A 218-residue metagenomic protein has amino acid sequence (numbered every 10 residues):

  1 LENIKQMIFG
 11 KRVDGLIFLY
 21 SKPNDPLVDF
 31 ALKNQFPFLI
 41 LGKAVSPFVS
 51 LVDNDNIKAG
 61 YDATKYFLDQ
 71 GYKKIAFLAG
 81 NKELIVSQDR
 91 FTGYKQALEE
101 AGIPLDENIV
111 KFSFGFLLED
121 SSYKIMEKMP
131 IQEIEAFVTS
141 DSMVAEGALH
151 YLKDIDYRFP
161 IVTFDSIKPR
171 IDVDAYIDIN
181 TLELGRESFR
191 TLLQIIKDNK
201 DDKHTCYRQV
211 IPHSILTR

Functional and structural regions predicted by a protein language model:
L1, V52-D62, L78-E99, I103-I125 (+4 more regions): Hinge/beta->alpha junction and helix N-cap segments in small-molecule ligand-binding domains
L1-D62, P130-I131: Alpha-helical recognition/docking segments in bacterial nutrient-uptake and carbohydrate-utilization systems
I8, D29-Q35, K95-Q96, G147-R158: Glycosyltransferases and closely related glycan-assembly transferases that use nucleotide-activated donors
D14, K73-K74, E135: Short acidic/polar active-site loop segments enriched in Thr and Asp
F36-L39, L105, I161: Hydrophobic beta-strand scaffold residues
K65-I75: Glycine-rich phosphate/diphosphate-binding loops that line cofactor/substrate pockets in enzymes
M126-R218: Flexible loop/turn connectors
